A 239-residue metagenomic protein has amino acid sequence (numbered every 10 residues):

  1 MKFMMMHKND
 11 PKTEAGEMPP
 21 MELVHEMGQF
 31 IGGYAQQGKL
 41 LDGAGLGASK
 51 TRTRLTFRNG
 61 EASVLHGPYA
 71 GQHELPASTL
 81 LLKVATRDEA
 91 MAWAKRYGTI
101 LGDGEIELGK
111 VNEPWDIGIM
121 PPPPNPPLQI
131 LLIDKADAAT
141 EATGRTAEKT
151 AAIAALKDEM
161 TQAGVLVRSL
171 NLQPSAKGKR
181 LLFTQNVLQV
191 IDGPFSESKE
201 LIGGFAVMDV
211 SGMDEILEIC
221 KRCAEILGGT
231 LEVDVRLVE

Functional and structural regions predicted by a protein language model:
M1-E239: Conserved, structured core segments of small domains
